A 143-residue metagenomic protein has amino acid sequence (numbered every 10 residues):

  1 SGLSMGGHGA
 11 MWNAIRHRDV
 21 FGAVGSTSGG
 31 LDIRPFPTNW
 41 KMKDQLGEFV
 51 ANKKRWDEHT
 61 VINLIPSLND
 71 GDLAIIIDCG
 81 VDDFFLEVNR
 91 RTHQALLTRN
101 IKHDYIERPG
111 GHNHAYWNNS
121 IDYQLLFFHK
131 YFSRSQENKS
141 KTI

Functional and structural regions predicted by a protein language model:
S1-I143: Non-catalytic cap/lid and distal C-terminal segments of serine-dependent acyl enzymes
